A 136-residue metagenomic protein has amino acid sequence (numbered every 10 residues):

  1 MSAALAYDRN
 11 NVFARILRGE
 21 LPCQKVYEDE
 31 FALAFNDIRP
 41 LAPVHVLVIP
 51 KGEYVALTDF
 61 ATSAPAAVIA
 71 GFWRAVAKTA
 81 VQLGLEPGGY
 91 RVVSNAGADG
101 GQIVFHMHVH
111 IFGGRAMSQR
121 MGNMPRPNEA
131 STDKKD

Functional and structural regions predicted by a protein language model:
M1-D136: HIT superfamily nucleotide-processing domains
